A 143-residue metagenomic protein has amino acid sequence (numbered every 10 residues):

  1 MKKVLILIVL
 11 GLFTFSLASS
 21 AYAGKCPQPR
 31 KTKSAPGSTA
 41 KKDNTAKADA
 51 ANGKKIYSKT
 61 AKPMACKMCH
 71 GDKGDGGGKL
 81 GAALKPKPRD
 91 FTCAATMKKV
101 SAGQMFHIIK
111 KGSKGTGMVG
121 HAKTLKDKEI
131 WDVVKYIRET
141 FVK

Functional and structural regions predicted by a protein language model:
M1-G24: N-terminal export/membrane-targeting signals
Y22-P29, A82-L84, R89-D90, I108-I137: Axial heme c-ligation environment in periplasmic c-type cytochrome domains
Q28-A61, K99: Electrostatic cytochrome c docking/interface patches
A48, D75-G76, E139-K143: Inter-heme linker and motif-flanking segments adjacent to c-type heme-binding CXXCH motifs in c-type cytochromes
K54-K67, A82, K99-G103, T124-D127 (+1 more regions): Sequence context surrounding c-type heme c attachment/ligation sites in exported
S58, H70, T92, V119: Residue-level detector of conserved, well-ordered beta-strand and adjacent loop positions that form binding/recognition
P63-K73, V133, I137: The canonical Cys-X-X-Cys-His
G71-Q104: Gly/Gly-Pro-rich "capping" loops immediately C-terminal to redox-active cysteine motifs in periplasmic/lumenal
